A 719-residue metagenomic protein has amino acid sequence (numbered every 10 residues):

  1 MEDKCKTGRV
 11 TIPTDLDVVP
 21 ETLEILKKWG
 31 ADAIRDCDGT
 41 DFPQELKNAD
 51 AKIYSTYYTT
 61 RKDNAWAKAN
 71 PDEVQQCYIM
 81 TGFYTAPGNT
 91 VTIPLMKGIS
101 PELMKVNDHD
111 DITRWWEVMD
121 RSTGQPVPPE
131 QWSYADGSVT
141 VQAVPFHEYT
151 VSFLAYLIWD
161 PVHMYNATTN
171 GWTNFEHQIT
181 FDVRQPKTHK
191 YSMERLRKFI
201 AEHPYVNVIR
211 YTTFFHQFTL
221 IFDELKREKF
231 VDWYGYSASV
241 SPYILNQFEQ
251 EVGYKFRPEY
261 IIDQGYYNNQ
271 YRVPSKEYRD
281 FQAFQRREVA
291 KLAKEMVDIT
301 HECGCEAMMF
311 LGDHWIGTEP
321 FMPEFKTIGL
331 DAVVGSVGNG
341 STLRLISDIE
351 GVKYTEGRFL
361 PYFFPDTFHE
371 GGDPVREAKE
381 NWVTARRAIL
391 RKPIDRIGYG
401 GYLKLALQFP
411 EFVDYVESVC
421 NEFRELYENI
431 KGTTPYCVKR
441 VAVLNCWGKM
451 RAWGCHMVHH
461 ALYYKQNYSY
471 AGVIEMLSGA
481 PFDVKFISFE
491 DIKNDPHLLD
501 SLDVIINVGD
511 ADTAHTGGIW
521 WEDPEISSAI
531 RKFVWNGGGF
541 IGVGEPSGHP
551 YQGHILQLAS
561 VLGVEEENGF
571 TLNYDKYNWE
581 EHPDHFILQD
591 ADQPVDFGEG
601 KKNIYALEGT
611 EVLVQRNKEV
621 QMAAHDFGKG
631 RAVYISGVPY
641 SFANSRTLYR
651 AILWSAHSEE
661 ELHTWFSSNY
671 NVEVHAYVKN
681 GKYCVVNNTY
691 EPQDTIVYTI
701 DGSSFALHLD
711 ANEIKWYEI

Functional and structural regions predicted by a protein language model:
E2-R61, A65-S100: Noncatalytic N-terminal accessory/assembly modules of large enzymes
G8-T14, A31-C37, G171-K190, V273-A290 (+8 more regions): The substrate-binding groove and active-site-proximal loops of carbohydrate-active enzymes, especially glycoside
T11-K52, R195-T212, F325, A332-V333 (+3 more regions): Catalytic domains of carbohydrate-active enzymes, especially glycoside hydrolases
E45-L46, A65-A67, L196-R197, N207-F214 (+12 more regions): Hydrophobic targeting/anchoring helices
P71-T327, L345, K431: Polysaccharide-binding and catalytic clefts of secreted carbohydrate-active enzymes
L220-D223, F230, K404-V438, S478 (+4 more regions): Extracellular ligand-binding/catalytic regions of CAZymes and related secreted enzymes and adhesion modules
A461-F486: Short helix-loop-beta junction
G517-Q593, G598: A glycine-rich, often tryptophan-bearing local segment used as a flexible ligand/cofactor-contacting loop or short
